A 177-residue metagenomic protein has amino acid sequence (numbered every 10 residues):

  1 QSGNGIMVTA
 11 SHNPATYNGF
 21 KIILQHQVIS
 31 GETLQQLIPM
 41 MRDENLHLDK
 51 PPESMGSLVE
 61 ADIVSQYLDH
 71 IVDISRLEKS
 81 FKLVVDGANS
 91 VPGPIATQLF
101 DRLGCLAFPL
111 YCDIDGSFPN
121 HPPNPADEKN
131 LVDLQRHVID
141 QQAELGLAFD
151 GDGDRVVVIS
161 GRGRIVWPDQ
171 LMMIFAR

Functional and structural regions predicted by a protein language model:
Q1-Q25: Ferredoxin-reductase
G3-I6, K21, K82, L106-F108 (+3 more regions): Structural motif
A10-N13, Q27, L34, C112-D113 (+3 more regions): Short, ordered loop/turn segments at secondary-structure junctions
N13-P14, N89-G93, G153-D154: Gly/Ser/Thr-rich loops at beta-strand to alpha-helix junctions that form or flank small-molecule/cofactor-binding
N18-Q141: Gly/Ser/Thr-enriched, mixed-charge loops and adjacent short helices that form phosphate/oxyanion-binding elements
P123-R177: Acidic, glycine-rich loop-and-beta core segments that form the ion-binding/anion-interacting portion of active sites
